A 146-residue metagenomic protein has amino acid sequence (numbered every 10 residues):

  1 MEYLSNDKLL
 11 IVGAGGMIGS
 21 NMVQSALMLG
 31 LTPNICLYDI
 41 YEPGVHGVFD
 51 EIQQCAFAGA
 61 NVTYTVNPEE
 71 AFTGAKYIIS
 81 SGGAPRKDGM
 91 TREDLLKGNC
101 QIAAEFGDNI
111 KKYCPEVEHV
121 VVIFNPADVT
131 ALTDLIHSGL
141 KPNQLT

Functional and structural regions predicted by a protein language model:
N6, L31-A75: Conserved N-terminal Rossmann-fold NAD(P) cofactor-binding segment
K8-L9, V120: Conserved hydrophobic helix-helix packing surfaces used for dimerization/oligomerization
G15: Conserved glycine-rich cofactor-binding loop
G19-S20: N-terminal Rossmann-fold NAD(P) dinucleotide-binding loop
M28-N34, G139-P142: Conserved S-adenosyl-L-methionine
A56-Y77, G83-R92, G98-P115: A structured beta-alpha segment of the ubiquitous adenosine-cofactor-binding alpha/beta core
G82-G83, N125: Short glycine-/small-residue-rich Rossmann-like dinucleotide-binding loops
T91-T146: Rossmann-like NAD(P)(H) cofactor-binding subdomain of soluble oxidoreductases
